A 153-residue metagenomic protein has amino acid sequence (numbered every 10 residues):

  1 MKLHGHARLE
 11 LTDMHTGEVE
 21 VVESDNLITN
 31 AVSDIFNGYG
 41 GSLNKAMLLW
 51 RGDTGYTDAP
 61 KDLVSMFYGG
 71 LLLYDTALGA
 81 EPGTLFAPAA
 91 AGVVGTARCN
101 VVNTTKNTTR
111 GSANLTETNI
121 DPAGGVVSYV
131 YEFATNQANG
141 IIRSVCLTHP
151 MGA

Functional and structural regions predicted by a protein language model:
M1-R143, H149-A153: Small cysteine-rich, disulfide-bonded extracellular modules of the LU/uPAR three-finger superfamily and closely related
